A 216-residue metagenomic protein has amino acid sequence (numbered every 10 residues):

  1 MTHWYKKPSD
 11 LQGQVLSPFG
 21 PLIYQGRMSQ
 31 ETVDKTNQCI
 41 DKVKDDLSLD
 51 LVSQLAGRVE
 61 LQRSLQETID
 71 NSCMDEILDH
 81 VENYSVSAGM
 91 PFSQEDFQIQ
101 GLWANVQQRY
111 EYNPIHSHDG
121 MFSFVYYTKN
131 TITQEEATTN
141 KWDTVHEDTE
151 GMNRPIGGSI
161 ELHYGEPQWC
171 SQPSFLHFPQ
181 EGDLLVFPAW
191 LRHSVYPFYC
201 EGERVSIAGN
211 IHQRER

Functional and structural regions predicted by a protein language model:
T2-F92, W103, Q107-N113, I156: Non-heme Fe(II)/2-oxoglutarate
L22, E203-I207: Short beta-strand micro-motifs in enzyme catalytic cores
D41, K129, H212: Residue-level marker of positions within ordered structural domains that often coincide with functionally constrained
G101-V186, Y196, G202-E203: Catalytic core of non-heme Fe(II) oxygenases with the double-stranded beta-helix
N210-R216: Double-stranded beta-helix
